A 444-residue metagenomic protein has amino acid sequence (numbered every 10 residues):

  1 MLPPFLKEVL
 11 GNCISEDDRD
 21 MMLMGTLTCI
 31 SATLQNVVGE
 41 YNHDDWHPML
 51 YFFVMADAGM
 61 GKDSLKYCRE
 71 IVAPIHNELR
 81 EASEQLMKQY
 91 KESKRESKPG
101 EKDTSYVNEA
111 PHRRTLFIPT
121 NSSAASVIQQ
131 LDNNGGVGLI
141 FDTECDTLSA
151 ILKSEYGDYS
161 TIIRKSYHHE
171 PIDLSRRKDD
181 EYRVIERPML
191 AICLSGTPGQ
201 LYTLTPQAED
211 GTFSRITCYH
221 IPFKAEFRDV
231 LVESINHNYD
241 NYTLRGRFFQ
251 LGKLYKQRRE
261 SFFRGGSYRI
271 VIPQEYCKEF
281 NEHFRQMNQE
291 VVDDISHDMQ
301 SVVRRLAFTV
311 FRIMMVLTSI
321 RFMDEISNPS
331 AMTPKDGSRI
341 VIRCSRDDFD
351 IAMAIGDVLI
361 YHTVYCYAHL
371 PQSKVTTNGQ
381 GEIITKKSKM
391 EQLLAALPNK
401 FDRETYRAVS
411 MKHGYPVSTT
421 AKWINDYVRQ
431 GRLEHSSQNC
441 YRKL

Functional and structural regions predicted by a protein language model:
M1-L444: Phosphate-handling catalytic cores of nucleic-acid transaction enzymes
